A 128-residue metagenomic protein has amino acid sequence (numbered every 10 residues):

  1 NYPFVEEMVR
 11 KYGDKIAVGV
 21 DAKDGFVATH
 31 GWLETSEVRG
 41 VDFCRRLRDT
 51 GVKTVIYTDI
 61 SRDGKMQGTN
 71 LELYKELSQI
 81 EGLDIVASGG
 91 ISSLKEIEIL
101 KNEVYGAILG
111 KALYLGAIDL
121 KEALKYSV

Functional and structural regions predicted by a protein language model:
N1-D63: Conserved anion-binding
N1-E6, E72-A107, A123: Catalytic cores of alpha/beta
E6, A28-G31, M66-T69, I97-E98 (+1 more regions): Short, well-ordered secondary-structure micro-motifs
R10-D14, E34-E37, L73-K75, N102-Y105 (+1 more regions): Short, hinge-like loop/turn segments at secondary-structure boundaries
A17-D21, T58, V86-G89, I108-G110: A cross-family glycoside hydrolase active-site/sugar-binding cleft signature
V18, V55, L77, L100 (+1 more regions): Conserved, mostly hydrophobic/aromatic
D63, S93-K95, L115: Active-site environment of divalent metal-dependent phosphoester hydrolases
A112-V128: Short, basic/aromatic-enriched C-terminal tail that caps enzymatic domains
